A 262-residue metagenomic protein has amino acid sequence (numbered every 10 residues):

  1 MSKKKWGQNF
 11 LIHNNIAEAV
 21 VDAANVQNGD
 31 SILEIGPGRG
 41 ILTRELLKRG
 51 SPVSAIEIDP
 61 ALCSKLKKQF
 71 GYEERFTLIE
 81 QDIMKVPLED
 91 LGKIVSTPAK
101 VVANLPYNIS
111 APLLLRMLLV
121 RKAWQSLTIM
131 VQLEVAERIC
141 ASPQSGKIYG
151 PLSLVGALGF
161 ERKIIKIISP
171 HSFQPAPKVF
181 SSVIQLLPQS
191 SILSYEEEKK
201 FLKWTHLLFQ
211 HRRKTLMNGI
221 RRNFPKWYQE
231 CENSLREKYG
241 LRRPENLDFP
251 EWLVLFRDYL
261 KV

Functional and structural regions predicted by a protein language model:
M1-H206, F249-R257: Catalytic cores of RNA-modifying enzymes
P188, L207-V262: C-terminal lobe and adjacent flexible extensions of AdoMet/dcAdoMet transferase-like proteins
